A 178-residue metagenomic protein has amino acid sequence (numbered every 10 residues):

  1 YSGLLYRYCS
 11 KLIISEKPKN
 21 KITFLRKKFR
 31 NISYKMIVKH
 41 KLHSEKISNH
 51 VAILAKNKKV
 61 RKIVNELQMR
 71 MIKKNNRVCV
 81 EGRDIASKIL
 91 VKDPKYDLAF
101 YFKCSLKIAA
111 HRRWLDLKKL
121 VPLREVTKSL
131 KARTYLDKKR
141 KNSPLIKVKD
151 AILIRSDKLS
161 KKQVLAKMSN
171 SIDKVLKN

Functional and structural regions predicted by a protein language model:
L4-V78, D84, I89, K107-H111 (+2 more regions): ATP-dependent small-molecule kinase phosphotransfer cores that center on conserved nucleotide phosphate-binding segments
V91-Y96: Phosphate-binding loop of NTP-binding sites
D97, K147-Q163: Phosphate-binding beta-loop-alpha motif at adenosine-nucleotide cofactor sites
F102-S105, R155: Conserved AAA+ ATPase "SRH/arginine-finger" region at the nucleotide-binding site
R112-L117: Conserved AAA+ ATPase "sensor/coupling" helix adjacent to the nucleotide-binding pocket
K167-N178: C-terminal alpha-helix
